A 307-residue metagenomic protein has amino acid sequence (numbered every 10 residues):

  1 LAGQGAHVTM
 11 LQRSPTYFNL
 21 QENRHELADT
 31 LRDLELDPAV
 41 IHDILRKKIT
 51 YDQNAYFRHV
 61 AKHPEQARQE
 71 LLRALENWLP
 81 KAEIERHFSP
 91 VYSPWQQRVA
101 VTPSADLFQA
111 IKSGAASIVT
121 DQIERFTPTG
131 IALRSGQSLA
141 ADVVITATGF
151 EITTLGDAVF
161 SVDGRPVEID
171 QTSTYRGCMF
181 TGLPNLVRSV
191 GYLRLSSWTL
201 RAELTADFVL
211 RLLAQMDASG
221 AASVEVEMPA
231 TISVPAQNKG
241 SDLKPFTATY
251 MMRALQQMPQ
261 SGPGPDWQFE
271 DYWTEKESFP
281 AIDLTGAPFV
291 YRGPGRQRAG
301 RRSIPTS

Functional and structural regions predicted by a protein language model:
L1-R73, N77-E83, A116, T172 (+2 more regions): Rossmann-like dinucleotide-binding core of oxidoreductases
Y17-L20, T174, N185-S307: C-terminal, flexible cofactor-proximal segment of oxidoreductases
R58-R68, S93-D106: Short beta-strand to alpha-helix junction loop
G114-R134: A conserved short coil-to-beta-strand element within the FAD-binding core of flavoproteins
R134-V143: Core beta-strand elements of the Rossmann-like FAD/NAD(P) dinucleotide-binding domain in flavoenzyme oxidoreductases
S135, T148-G149, V190: Glycine-rich, N-terminal phosphate-binding loop of Rossmann-like dinucleotide-binding domains
T146-D163, N185: Flavin (primarily FAD) binding-site architecture
